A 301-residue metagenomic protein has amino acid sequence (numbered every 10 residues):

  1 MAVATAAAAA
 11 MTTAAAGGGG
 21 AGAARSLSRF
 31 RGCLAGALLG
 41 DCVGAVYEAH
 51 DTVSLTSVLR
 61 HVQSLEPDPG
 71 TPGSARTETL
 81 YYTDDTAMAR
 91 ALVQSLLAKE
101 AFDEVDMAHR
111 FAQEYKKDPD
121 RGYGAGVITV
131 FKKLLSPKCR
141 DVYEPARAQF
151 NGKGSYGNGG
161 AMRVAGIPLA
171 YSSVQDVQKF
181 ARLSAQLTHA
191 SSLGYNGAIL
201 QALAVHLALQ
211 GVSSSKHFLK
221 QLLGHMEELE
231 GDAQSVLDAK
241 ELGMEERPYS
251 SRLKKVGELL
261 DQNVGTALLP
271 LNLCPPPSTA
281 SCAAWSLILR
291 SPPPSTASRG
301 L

Functional and structural regions predicted by a protein language model:
A2-L301: Structured, active/binding-site neighborhoods that engage oxygen-rich ligands
